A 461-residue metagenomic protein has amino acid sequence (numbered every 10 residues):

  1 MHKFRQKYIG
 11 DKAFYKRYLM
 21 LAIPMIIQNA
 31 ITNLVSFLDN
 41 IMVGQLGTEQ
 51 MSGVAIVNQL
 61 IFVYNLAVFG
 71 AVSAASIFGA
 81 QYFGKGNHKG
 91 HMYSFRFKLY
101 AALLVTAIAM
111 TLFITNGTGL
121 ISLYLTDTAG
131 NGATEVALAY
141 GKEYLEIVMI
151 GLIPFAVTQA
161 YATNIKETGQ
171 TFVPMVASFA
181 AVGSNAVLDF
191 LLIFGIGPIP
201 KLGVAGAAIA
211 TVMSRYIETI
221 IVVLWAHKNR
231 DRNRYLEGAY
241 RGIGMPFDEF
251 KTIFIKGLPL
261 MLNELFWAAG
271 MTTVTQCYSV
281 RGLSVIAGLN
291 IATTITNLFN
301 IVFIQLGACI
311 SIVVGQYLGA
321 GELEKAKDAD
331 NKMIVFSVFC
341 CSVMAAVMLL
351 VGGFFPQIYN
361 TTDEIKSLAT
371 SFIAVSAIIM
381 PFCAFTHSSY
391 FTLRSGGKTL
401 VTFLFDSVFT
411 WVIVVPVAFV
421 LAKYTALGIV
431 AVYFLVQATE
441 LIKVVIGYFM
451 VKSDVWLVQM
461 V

Functional and structural regions predicted by a protein language model:
M1-A22, G79-G151, I199-L258, V314-I379 (+1 more regions): Short alpha-helical transmembrane segments in multi-pass integral membrane proteins
M20-D39, I147, A181, S214-E218 (+4 more regions): Transmembrane helical elements of multi-pass membrane transporters/channels
M25, N29, I41, N58 (+17 more regions): Transmembrane alpha-helix boundary and packing residues in multipass membrane permease domains and related
I26, A30, L34, L38 (+18 more regions): Generic alpha-helical transmembrane segments of integral inner-membrane proteins, especially permease/transport modules
A30, L34-S52, I121-E135, L191-L202 (+5 more regions): Helix-terminus/linker motif at the lipid-water interface of multi-pass membrane proteins
T48-Q59, G141, L145, A208 (+3 more regions): Small-residue hotspots at the loop-to-helix junctions and early N-terminal turns of transmembrane alpha-helices
M51-I114, F155-P174, I286-G352, C383-F405: Small-residue-rich hydrophobic transmembrane alpha-helices
V72, S76, I147-K166, P174-N185 (+6 more regions): Short runs within selected transmembrane alpha-helices of multi-pass transporters and secretion channels
